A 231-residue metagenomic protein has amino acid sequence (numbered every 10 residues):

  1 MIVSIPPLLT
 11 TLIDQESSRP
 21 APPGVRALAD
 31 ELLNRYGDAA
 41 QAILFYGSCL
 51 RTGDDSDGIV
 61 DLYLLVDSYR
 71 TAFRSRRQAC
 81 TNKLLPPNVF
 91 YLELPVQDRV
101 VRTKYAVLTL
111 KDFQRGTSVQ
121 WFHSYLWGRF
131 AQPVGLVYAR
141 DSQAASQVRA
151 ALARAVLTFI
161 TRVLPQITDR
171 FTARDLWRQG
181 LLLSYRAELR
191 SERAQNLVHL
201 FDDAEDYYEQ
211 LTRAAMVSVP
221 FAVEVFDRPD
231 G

Functional and structural regions predicted by a protein language model:
M1-A39, L44, L50-S56, S68-G231: Catalytic core of pol beta-like nucleotidyltransferases
V60: Change "...and in nucleic-acid phosphodiester-cleaving endonucleases..." to "...and in nucleic-acid processing enzymes
Y63-L65: Short hydrophobic/aromatic beta-strand micro-patches that form the beta-sheet surface supporting nucleotide- or nucleic
